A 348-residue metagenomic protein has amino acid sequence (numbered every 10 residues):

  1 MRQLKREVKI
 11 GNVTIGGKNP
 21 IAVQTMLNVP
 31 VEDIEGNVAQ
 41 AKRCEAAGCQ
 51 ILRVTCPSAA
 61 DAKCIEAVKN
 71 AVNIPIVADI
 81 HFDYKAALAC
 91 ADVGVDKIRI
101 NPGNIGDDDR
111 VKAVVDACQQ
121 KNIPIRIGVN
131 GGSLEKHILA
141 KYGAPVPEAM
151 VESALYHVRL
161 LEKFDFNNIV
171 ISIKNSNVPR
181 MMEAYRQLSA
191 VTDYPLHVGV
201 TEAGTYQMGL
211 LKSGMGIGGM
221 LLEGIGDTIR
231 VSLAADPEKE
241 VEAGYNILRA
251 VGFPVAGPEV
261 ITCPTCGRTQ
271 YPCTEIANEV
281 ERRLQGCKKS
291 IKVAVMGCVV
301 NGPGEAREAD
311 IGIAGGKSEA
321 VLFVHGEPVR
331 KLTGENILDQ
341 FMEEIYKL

Functional and structural regions predicted by a protein language model:
M1-M26, Q119, R282: N-terminal amphipathic alpha-helix/helix-capping segment at the start of soluble metabolic enzymes
K18-G36, T55, I74-F82, I138-V151 (+1 more regions): Active-site mouth loops of central-metabolism enzymes
I21-L27, L52-V54, I76-I80, I98-I100 (+6 more regions): Hydrophobic faces of well-ordered beta-strands that scaffold small-molecule active sites in alpha/beta enzyme cores
I34, E45-K69, R99-D107, I169-V178: Glycine-rich, proline-tolerant flexible connector loops at the mouths of alpha/beta enzymes
A59-I80, A113-I125, Y185-L196, V280-L284: Alpha-helix-loop-beta-strand connector modules within alpha/beta enzyme cores
A71-I74, D92-I98, Q119-N122, S189-P195 (+3 more regions): Glycine-enriched alpha-helix->loop->beta-strand junction motifs that scaffold or abut catalytic
K85-R126: Hydrophobic or amphipathic alpha-helical targeting/insertion segments
V129-S133, I138-Q285: Catalytic alpha/beta core domains of metabolic enzymes, predominantly
